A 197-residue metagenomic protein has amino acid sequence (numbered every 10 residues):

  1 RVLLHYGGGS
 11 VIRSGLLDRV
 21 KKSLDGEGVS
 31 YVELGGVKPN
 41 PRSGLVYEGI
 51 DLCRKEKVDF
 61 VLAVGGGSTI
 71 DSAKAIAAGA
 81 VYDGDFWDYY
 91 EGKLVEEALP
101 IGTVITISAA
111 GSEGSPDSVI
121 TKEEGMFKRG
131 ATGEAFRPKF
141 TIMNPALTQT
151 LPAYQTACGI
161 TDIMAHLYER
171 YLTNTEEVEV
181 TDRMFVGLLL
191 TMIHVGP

Functional and structural regions predicted by a protein language model:
R1-F60: ATP/NTP phosphate-donor binding region
G7-G9, I107, A146: Anionic group-transfer/hydrolysis microenvironments
L16-V20, E33, L45-G49, R54-K57 (+4 more regions): General structural feature for long, well-ordered alpha-helical segments within catalytic domains of soluble enzymes
G35, G65, T175: Short beta->alpha connector loops at strand-helix junctions that form conserved, small/polar/Pro-enriched
G44-M143: Glycine/threonine-rich beta-strand-loop-alpha-helix active-site module that forms ligand/phosphate-binding
D117-P197: Carboxylate- and glycine-rich phosphate/diphosphate-binding segment that chelates Mg2+/Mn2+
